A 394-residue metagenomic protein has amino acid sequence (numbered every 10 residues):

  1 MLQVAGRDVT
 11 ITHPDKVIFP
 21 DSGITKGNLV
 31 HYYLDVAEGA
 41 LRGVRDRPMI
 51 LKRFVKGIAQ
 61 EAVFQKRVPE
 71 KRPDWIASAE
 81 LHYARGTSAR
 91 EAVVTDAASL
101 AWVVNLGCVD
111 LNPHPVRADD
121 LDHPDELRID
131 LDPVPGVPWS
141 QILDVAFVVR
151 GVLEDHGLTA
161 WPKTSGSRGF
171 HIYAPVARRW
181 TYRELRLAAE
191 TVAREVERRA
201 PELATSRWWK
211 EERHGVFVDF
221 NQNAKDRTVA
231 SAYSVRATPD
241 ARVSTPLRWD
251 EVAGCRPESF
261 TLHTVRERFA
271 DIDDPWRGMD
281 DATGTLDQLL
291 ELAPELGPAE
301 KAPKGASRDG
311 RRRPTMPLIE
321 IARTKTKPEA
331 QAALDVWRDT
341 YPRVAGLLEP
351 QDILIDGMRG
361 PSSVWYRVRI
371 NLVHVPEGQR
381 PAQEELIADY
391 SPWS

Functional and structural regions predicted by a protein language model:
M1-K26, V30, E38-L41, R45-D46 (+3 more regions): C-terminal accessory nucleic-acid interaction domains of nucleic acid-metabolism proteins
M1-T95, S99-L100, V104, A306-R308: Charge-rich, low-complexity segments
V4, A306-R313, E329-T340: C-terminal accessory/binding modules appended to enzymatic or scaffolding proteins
K52-F54, A160-G166, S206-K210: Short beta-strand
A92-S165, V176-E184, A306-S307: Signature for HUH/AEP ssDNA processing cores
G157-P162, L203-T205, E349-I355: A short linear hydrophobic-aromatic micro-motif
R313-I319: Short structural boundary motif marking the start of a folded domain
T326-S394: Extracytoplasmic
